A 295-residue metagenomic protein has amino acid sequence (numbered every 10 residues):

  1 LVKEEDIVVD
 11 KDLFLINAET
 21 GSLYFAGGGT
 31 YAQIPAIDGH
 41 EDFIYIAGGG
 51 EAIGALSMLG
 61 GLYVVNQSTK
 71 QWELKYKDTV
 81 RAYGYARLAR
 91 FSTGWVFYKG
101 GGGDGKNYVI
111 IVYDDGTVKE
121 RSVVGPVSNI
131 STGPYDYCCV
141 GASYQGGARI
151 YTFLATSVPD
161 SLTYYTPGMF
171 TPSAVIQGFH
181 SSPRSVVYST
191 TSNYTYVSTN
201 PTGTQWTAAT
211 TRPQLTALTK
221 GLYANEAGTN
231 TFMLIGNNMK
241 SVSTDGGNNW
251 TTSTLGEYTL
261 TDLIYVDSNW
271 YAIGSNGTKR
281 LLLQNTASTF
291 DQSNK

Functional and structural regions predicted by a protein language model:
L1-Y24, S288, N294-K295: Enriched but not universal
K3-D10, A32-I46, R81-S92, V123-Y135 (+3 more regions): Repeated scaffold domains used in trafficking and secretory/extracellular systems, primarily beta-propellers
D12-L13, D42-A47, A52-G54, T93-Y98 (+4 more regions): Entry beta-strands of beta-propeller and related beta-repeat scaffolds
E19, G29, G50-A52, G101-G103 (+4 more regions): Residue-level signature of beta-propeller blades and closely related beta-rich strand-turn architectures in secreted
F25, Q71-D78, T117-S122, D160-G168 (+3 more regions): A short beta-strand motif characteristic of beta-propeller blades
F25-A26, V64-N66, V112, F153-T156 (+3 more regions): Conserved Ser/Thr-centered positions that define the repeating blades of beta-propeller domains
G27, G48-G49, G116, G141 (+4 more regions): Periodic glycine anchor positions in long extracellular repeat architectures
S57-L59, G105-K106, G147, S192 (+1 more regions): A detector of repeated loop/turn-to-beta-strand junctions in beta-rich toroidal repeat architectures
